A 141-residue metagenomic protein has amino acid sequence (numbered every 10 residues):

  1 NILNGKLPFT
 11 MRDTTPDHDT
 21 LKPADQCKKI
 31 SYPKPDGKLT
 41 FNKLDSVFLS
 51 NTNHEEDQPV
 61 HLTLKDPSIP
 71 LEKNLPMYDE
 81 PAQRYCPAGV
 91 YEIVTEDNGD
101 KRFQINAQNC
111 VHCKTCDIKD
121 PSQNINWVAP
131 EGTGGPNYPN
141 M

Functional and structural regions predicted by a protein language model:
N1-T63: Intrinsic disorder at enzyme termini
V47-L49, P87, N106: Non-transmembrane, interaction-prone segments in cytosolic or luminal domains
L62-L71, T95-K101: Short Cys/His-rich Zn2+-coordinating modules
E72-K73, A107: Residue-level marker of alpha-helix boundaries and capping positions
P76-Q104, K114-P139: Iron-sulfur cluster-binding cysteine motifs and their immediate structural context in ferredoxin-like electron-transfer
